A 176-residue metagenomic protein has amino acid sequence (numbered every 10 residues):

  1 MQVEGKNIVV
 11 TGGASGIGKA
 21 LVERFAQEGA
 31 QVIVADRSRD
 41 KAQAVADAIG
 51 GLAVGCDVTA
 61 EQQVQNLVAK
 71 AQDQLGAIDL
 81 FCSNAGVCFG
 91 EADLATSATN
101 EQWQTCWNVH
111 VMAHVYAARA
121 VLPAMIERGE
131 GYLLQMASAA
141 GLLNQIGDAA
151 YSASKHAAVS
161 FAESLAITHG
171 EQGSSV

Functional and structural regions predicted by a protein language model:
V3-Q31: Canonical Rossmann dinucleotide-binding motif of NAD(H)/NADP(H)-dependent dehydrogenases/reductases, specifically
T11-G12, I78-G86, H110, Q135: Rossmann-fold scaffold of SDR-type NAD(P)-dependent oxidoreductases
E28, L143, S164-S174: Active-site-adjacent segment of SDR/Rossmann-fold oxidoreductases
R39, C56-N66, N100: The beta1-alpha1 cofactor-binding region of Rossmann-like NAD(H)/NADP(H)-dependent oxidoreductases
Q65, C88-Q104, G147-A150: Conserved mid-core segment of classical short-chain dehydrogenase/reductases
T96-V115, E130, L134, A158: Catalytic Tyr-X3-Lys loop
A118, S154: Active-site helix of classical SDR
S138: Residue(s) in the substrate-gating loop at a strand-loop-helix junction that position the organic substrate next
